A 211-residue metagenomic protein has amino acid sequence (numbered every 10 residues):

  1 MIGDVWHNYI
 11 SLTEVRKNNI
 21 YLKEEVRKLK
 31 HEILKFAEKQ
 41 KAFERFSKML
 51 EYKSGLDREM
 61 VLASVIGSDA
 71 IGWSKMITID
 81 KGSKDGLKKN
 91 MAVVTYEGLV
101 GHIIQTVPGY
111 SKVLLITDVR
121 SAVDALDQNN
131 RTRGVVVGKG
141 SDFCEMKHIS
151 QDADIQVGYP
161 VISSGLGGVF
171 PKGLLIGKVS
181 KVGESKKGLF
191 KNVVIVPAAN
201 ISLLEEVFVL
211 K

Functional and structural regions predicted by a protein language model:
G3, H7, E14-K17, K30 (+2 more regions): A secondary-structure micro-motif
N18-K28: N-terminal helix-turn-helix
